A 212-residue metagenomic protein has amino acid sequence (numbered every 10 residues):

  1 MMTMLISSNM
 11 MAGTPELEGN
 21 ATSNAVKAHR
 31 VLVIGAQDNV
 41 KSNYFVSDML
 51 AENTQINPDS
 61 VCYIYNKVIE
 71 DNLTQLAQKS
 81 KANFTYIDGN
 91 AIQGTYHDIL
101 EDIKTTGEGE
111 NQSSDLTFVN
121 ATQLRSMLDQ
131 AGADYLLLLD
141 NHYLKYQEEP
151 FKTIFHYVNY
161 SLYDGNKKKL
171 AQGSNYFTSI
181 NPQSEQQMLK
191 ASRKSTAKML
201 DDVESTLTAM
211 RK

Functional and structural regions predicted by a protein language model:
M1-S8: Bacterial N-terminal signal peptides
T3, L17-G19, E70, V119-R125 (+1 more regions): Residue-level detector of functional hotspots within protein domains
A12-F45, M127-A131, Y143-K212: C-terminal/domain-edge helix-coil "capping" segments
V46-L136, Q172: N-terminal segment of the mature soluble domain
